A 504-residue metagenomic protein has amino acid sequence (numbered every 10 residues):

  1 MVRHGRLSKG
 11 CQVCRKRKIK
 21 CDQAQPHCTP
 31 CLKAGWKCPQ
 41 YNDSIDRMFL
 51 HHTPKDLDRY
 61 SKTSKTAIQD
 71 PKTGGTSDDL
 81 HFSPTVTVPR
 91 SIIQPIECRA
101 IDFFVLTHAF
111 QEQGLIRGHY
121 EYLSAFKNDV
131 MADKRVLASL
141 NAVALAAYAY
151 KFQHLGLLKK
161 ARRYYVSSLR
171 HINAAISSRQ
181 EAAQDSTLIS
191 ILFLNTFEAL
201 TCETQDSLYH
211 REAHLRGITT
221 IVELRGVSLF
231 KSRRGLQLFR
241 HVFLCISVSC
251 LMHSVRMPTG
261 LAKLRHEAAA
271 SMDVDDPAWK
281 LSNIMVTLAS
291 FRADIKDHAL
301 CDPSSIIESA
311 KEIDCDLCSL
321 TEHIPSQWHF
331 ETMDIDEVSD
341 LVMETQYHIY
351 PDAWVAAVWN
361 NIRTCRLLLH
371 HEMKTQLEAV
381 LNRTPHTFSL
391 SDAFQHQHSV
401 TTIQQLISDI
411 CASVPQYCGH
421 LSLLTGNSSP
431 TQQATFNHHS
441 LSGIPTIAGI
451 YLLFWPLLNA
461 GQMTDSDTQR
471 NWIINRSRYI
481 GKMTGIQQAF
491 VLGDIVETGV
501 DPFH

Functional and structural regions predicted by a protein language model:
M1-K134, A161, A174: Charge-rich, intrinsically disordered regulatory segments
G5, G114-I116, N128-M131, A138-S186 (+3 more regions): Acidic, serine/threonine-rich, low-complexity C-terminal transcriptional regulatory domains
K20, N128-K134, D352-A356, H439-G449: Solvent-exposed loop and edge beta-strand segments that line ligand/cofactor-binding and catalytic clefts
D79, T87-V88, I93, L155 (+1 more regions): C-terminal PAP-associated
F104, A109-L115, L158, T204-P385 (+1 more regions): Central/C-terminal regulatory/activation regions of fungal transcription factors
V136-V143, A289, N361, C365-L368 (+1 more regions): Well-ordered alpha-helical segments within folded domains of soluble proteins
N141-H154, Y165-D206, G217-L224, R240-L251 (+2 more regions): Hydrophobic/aromatic-rich effector regions of fungal transcription factors
E181, A213, G217, L224-L229 (+1 more regions): Fungal C-terminal regulatory tails
